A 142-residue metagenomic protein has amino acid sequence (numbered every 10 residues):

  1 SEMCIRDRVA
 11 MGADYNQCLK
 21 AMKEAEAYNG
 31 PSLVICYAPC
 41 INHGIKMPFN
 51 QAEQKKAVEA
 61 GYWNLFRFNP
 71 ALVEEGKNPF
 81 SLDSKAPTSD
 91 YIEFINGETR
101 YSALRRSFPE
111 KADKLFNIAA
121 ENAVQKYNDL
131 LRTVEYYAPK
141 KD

Functional and structural regions predicted by a protein language model:
S1-I5: Short, small-residue-biased leader/transition segments that mark boundaries at the very start of proteins
R6-A86: Glycine-rich ThDP/TPP pyrophosphate-binding loop and its adjacent helix/strand module within ThDP-dependent enzymes
N50-D142: Conserved acidic/glycine
